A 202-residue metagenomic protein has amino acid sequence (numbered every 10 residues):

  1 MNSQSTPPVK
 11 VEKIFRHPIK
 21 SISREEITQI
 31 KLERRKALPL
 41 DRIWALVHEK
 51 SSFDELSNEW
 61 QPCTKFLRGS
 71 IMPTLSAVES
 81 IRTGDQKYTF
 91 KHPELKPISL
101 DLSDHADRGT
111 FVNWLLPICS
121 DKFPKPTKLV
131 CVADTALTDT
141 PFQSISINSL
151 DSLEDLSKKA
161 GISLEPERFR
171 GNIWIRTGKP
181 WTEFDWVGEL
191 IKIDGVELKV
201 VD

Functional and structural regions predicted by a protein language model:
M1-D202: Metal-cofactor-dependent catalytic cores
